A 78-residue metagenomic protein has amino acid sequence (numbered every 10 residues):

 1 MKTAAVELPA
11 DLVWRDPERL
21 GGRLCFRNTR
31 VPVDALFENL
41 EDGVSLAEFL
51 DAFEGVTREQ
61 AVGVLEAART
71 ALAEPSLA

Functional and structural regions predicted by a protein language model:
M1-P9, L77: Intrinsically disordered, low-complexity and often Lys/Arg-enriched segments
E7-E48: A short, structured beta-strand/loop element
V31-A78: Long, charge-rich, low-complexity alpha-helical segments
